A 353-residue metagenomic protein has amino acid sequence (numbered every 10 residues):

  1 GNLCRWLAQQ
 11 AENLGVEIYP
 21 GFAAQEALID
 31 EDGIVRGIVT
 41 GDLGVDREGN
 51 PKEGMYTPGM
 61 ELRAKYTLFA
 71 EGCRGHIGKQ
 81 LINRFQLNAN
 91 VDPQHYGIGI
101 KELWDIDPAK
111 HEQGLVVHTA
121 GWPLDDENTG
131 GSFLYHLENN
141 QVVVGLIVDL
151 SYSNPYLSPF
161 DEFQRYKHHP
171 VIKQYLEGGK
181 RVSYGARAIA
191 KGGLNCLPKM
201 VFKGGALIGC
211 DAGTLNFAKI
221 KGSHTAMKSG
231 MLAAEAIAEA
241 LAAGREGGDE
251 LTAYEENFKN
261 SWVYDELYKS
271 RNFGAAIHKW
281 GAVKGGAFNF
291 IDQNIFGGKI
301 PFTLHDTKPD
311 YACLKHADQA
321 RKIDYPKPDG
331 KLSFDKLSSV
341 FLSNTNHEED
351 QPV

Functional and structural regions predicted by a protein language model:
R5-W6, Q10-Q174, L232, A236: Predominantly flavin-linked oxidoreductase catalytic cores and closely associated redox partners
G75-I77, Y152-S153, G193-C196, T214-N216 (+1 more regions): Flexible loop/turn segments at secondary-structure boundaries
V91, N154-L157, C196-K199, F217-T225 (+1 more regions): Alpha-helix capping and helix-loop boundary segments enriched in small/acidic/polar residues
V171, Y175, V201-N216, K228 (+2 more regions): Structured mid-domain segments that build the active-site/substrate or prosthetic-cofactor binding neighborhood
Q174-G185, G244-L251: Flexible, glycine/charged-enriched surface loops at secondary-structure junctions
A186-F217, L342-V353: FAD-binding beta-loop-beta segment adjacent to the flavin cofactor pocket
G213-K219, M231, E235-A282: Active-site-proximal substrate-binding core of FAD-dependent oxidoreductases
V263-V353: Ferredoxin-type iron-sulfur electron-transfer modules and their immediate structural context
